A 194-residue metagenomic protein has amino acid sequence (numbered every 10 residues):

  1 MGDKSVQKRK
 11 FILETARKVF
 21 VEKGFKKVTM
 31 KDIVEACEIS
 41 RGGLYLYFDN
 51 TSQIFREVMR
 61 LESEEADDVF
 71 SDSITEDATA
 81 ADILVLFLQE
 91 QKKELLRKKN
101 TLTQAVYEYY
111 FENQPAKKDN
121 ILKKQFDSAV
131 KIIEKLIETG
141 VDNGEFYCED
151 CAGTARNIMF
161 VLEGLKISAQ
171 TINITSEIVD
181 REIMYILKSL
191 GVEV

Functional and structural regions predicted by a protein language model:
M1-Q7: N-terminal intrinsically disordered/low-complexity leader segments
K8, T51, V58, E62-A66 (+6 more regions): Hydrophobic/aromatic residues within well-ordered alpha-helical segments
F11, T15, V19-Q53, E57: Helix-turn-helix
E57, L61, S71-K98, T154-I158 (+1 more regions): Hydrophobic alpha-helical connector segments
E64-D67, P115-D142, R156: Amphipathic alpha-helical packing segments from all-alpha helical-bundle domains
L86, E90-K93, K131-D142, V161 (+1 more regions): C-terminal peripheral helix-coil segments that are non-catalytic and often amphipathic
L95-K117: Amphipathic alpha-helical segments used for helix-helix packing
